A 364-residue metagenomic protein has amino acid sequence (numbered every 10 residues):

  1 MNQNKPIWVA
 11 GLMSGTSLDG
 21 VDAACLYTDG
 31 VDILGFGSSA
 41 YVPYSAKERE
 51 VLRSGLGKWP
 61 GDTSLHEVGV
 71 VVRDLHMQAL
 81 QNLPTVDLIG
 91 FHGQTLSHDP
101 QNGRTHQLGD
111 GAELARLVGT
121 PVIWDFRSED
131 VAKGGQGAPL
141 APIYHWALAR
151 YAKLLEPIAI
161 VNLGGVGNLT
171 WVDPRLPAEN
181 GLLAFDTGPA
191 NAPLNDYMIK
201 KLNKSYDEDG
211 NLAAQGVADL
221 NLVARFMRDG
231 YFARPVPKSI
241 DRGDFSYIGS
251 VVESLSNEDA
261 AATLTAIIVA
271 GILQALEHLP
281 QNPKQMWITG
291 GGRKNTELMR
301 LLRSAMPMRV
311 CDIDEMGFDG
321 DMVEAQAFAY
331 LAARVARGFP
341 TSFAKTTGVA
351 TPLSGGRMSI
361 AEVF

Functional and structural regions predicted by a protein language model:
N4-W8, P100-T105, T120-K204: Phosphate-binding/catalytic loop of phosphoryl-transfer enzymes
P6, G20-L34, S39-Y44, A178-V269 (+2 more regions): Conserved ATP-utilizing enzyme core subdomain
L18, D314-F364: Glycine-rich phosphate-binding/hydrolytic loop that grips phosphoryl groups
C25-D32, N102-E113, W146-R150, D173-G181 (+1 more regions): A glycine- and small-aliphatic-rich helix-loop capping segment at beta-alpha/alpha-beta transitions that lines
G35-V71: Conserved non-catalytic scaffold segment of RNase H-like nuclease domains
W59-G111: Short beta-strand-loop/turn "lid" adjacent to the catalytic site in phosphate-handling enzymes
L75-L83, N257-N282: Phosphate/ATP-binding catalytic cores across multiple sugar-kinase/actin-like superfamilies, primarily ASKHA
L96, P283-R303: Glycine-rich phosphate-binding loops at beta-strand->alpha-helix junctions
